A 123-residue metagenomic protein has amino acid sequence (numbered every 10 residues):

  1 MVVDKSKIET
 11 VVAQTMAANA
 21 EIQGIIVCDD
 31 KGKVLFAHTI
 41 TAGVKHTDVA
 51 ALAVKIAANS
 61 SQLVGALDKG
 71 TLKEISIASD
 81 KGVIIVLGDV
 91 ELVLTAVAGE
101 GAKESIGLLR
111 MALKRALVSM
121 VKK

Functional and structural regions predicted by a protein language model:
M1-K123: Non-catalytic interaction/Regulatory regions outside core domains
